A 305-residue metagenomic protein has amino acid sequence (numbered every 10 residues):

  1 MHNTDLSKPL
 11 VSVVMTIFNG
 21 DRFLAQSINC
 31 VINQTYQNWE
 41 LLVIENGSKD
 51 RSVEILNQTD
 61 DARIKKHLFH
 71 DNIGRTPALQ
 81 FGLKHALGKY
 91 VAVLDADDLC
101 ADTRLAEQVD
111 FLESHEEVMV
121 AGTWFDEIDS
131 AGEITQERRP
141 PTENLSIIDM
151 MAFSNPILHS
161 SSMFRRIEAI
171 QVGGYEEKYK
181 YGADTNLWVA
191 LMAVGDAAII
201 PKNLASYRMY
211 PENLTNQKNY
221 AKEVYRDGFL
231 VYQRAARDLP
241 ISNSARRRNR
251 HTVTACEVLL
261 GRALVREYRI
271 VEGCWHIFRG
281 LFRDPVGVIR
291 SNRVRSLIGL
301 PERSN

Functional and structural regions predicted by a protein language model:
M1-I32: N-proximal low-complexity "stem/linker" segments adjacent to membrane-targeting elements
M1-L6, M209-N305: C-terminal subregions of glycosyltransferases and related glycan-biosynthesis enzymes
F23-A25, D50-Q58, L99, T103: Acidic helix N-cap motif at the loop->helix transition within catalytic regions of sugar-transfer enzymes
Q37, E45-E54, D71, D95: A conserved acidic beta->alpha catalytic loop
F69-A86, E107: Glycine-rich, basic loop-to-helix element that forms the pyrophosphate-binding segment of sugar-nucleotide handling
K84, T123, E137-G228: Conserved nucleotide-sugar donor-binding catalytic segment
V91: Short aromatic/hydrophobic "clamp" motif used to bind/position activated sugar donors
T103-T135: Conserved donor NDP-sugar-binding/catalytic core segment of glycosyltransferases
